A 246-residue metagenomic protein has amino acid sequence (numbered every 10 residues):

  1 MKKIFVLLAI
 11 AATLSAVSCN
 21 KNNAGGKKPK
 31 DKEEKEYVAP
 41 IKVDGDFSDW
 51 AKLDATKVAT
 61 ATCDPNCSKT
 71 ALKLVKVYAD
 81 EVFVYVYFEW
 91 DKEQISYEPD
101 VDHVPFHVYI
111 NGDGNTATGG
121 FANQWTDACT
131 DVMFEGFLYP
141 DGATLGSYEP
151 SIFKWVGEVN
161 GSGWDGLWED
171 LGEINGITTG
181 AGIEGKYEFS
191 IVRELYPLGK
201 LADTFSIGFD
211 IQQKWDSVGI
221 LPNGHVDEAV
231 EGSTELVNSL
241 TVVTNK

Functional and structural regions predicted by a protein language model:
I4-T13: Sec-dependent N-terminal signal peptides
S15-S18: C-terminal motif of bacterial Sec signal peptides marking the signal peptidase cleavage site
N20-N22: Bacterial signal peptide processing site
P29-D44, P105, Y109-L138, E184 (+1 more regions): Acidic/polar low-complexity flexible segments
K42-S48, K52-A59, C63, P99-I183: Extracellular/luminal beta-rich ligand-recognition and adhesion surfaces characterized by aromatic-Gly/Pro-enriched
G45, V82-K92, G185-R193: Short, well-ordered beta-strand segments enriched in hydrophobic/aromatic residues
N66, Q94-D102, Y196-L201: A short beta-turn/strand-edge loop motif at beta-sheet boundaries
C67-E93: A short beta-strand-loop element at or near the start of a globular domain
